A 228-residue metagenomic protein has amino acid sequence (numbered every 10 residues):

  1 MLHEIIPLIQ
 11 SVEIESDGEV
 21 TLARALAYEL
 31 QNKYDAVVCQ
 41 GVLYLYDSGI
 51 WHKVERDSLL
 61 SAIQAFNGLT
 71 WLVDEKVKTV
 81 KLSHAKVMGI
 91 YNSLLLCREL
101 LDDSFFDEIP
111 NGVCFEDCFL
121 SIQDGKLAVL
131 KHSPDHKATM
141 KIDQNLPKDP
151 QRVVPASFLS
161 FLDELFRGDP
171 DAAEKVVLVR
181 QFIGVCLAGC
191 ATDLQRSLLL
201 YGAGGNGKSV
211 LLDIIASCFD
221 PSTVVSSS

Functional and structural regions predicted by a protein language model:
M1-I142: Intein modules and their embedded homing endonuclease domains
Q31-D57, S61, F106-D107, F119-S228: P-loop NTPase catalytic core of nucleic-acid-dependent motor ATPases
